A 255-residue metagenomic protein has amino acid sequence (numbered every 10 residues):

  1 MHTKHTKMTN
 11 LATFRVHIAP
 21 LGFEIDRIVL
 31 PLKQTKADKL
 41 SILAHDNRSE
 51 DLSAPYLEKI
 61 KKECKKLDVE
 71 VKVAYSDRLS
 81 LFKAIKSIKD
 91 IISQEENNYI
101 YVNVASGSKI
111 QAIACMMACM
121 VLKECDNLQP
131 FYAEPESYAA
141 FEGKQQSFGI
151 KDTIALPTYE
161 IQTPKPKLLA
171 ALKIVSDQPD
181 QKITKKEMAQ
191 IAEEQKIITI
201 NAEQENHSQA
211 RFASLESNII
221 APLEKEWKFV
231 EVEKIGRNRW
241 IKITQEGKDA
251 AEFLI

Functional and structural regions predicted by a protein language model:
M1-Y99, I113-I255: Long, low-complexity, Lys/Arg-enriched
Y99-A105: Short glycine-rich phosphate-binding loop at a beta-alpha junction
K109: Polyanion-engaging groove/track-forming segments
